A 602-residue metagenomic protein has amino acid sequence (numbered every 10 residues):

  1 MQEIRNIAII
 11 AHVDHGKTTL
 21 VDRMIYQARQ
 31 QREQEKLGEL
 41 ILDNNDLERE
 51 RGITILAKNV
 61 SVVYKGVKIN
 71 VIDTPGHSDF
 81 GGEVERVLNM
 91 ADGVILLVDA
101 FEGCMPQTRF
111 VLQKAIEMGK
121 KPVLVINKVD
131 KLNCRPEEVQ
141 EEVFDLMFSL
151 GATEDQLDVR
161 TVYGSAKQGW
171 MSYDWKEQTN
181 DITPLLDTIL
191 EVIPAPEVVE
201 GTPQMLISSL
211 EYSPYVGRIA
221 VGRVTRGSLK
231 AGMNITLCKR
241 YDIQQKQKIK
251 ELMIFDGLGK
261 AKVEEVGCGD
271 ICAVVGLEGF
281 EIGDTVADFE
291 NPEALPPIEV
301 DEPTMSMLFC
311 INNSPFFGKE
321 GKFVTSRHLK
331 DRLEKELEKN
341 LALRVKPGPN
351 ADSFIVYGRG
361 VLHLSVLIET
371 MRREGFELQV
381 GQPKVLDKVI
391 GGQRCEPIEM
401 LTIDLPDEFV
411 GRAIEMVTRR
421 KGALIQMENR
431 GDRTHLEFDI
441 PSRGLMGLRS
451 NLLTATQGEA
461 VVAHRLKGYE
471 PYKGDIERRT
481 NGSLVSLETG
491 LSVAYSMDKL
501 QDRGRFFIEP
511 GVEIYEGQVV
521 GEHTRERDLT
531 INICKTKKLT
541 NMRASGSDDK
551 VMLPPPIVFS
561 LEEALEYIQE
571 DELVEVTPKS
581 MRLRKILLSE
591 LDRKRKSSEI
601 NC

Functional and structural regions predicted by a protein language model:
M1-V98, E102, E142, L210-S213: P-loop NTPase switch module centered on the Walker A-proximal segment
A8-I9, V125-N133, D174-Q178, S209 (+3 more regions): Conserved short loop/turn motifs at secondary-structure junctions
D79-V84, E102-R109, N133-E137: Conserved ATPase-coupling elements of RecA-like P-loop NTPase cores
G103-G119, Q140-V143: Amphipathic helical hotspot of TIR/SEFIR-family domains
K121, L132-E191: Canonical P-loop GTPase G-domain recognition
Q140, R160, P184-E191, A220-C602: Accessory interaction regions appended to the cores of large information-processing enzymes
A195, L206-P214, G391: Short boundary/loop segments of OB/S1/cold-shock single-stranded nucleic-acid-binding domains
G201, Y212-G217: A contiguous, basic/glycine-rich beta-loop/short-helix subdomain that forms a polymer-engagement track
